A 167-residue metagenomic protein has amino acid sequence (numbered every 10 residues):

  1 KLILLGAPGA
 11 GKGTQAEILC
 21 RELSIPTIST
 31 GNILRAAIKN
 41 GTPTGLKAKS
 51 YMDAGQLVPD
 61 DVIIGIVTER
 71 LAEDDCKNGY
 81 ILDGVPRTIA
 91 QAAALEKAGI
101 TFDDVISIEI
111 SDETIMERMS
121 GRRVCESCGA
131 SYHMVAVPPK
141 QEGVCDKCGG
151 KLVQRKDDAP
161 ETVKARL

Functional and structural regions predicted by a protein language model:
K1-L167: Glycine-rich phosphate-binding loop of ATP-dependent small-molecule kinases
